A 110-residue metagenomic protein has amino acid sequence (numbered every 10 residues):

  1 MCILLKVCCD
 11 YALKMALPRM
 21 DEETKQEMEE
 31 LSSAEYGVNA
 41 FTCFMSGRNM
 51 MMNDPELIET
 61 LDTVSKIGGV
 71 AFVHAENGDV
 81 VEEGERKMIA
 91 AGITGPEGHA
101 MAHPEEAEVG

Functional and structural regions predicted by a protein language model:
M1-D10, G78-G110: Active-site gating loops and adjacent loop-to-helix segments of metal-dependent hydrolytic enzymes
M1-G84: Divalent-metal coordination cores built from histidine and acidic residues
